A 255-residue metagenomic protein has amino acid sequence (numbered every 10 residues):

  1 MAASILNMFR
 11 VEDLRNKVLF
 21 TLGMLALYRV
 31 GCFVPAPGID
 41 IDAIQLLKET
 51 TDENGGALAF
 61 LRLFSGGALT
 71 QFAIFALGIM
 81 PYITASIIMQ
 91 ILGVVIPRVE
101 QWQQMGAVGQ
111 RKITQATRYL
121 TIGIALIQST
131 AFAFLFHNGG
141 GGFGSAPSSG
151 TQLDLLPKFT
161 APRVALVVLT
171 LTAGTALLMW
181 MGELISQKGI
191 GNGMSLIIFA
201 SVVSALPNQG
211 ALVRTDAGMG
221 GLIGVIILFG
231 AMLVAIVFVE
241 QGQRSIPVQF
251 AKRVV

Functional and structural regions predicted by a protein language model:
M1-Q103, A107-V255: N-terminal cationic and glycine-rich segments that engage phosphates or anionic surfaces
